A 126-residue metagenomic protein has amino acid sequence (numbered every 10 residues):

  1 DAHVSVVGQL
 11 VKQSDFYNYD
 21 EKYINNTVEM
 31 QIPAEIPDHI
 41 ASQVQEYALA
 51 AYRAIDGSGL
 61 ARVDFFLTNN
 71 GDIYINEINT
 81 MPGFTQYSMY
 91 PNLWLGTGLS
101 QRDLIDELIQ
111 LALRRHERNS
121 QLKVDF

Functional and structural regions predicted by a protein language model:
D1-E21, V63, I73-N79: Beta-strand scaffold of nucleotide-dependent catalytic cores
H3, I40, V44-Y47, T80 (+1 more regions): General structural feature for long, well-ordered alpha-helical segments within catalytic domains of soluble enzymes
G8, A48-Y52, I109: Generic hydrophobic alpha-helical scaffold/packing signal
K12, R53-G57, Q110-E117: Generic secondary-structure signature for well-ordered alpha-helical cores
Y17-Y19, I32, F84: Short clusters of hydrophobic/aromatic residues that line enzyme substrate/ligand-binding pockets
Y23-T68, S120-K123: A long amphipathic alpha-helix within ATP-dependent nucleotide-binding catalytic cores
L67-F126: C-terminal active-site "lid" helix and adjoining low-complexity regulatory extension at the edge of ATP-using catalytic
